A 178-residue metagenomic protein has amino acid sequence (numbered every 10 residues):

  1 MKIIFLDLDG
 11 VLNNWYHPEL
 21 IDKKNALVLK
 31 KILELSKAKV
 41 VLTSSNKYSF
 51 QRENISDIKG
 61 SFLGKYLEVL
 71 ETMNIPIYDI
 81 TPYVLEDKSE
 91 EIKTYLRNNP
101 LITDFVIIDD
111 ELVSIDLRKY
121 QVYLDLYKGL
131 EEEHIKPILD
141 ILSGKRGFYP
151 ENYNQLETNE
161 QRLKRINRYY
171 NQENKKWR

Functional and structural regions predicted by a protein language model:
M1-I3, T103-D104: Hydrophobic/aromatic side chains embedded in well-ordered alpha-helices
K2-E86: Alpha-helical substrate-recognition element adjacent to the catalytic core
K65-R178: C-terminal cap/substrate-recognition subdomain and adjoining C-terminal extension of metal-dependent phosphatase-like
